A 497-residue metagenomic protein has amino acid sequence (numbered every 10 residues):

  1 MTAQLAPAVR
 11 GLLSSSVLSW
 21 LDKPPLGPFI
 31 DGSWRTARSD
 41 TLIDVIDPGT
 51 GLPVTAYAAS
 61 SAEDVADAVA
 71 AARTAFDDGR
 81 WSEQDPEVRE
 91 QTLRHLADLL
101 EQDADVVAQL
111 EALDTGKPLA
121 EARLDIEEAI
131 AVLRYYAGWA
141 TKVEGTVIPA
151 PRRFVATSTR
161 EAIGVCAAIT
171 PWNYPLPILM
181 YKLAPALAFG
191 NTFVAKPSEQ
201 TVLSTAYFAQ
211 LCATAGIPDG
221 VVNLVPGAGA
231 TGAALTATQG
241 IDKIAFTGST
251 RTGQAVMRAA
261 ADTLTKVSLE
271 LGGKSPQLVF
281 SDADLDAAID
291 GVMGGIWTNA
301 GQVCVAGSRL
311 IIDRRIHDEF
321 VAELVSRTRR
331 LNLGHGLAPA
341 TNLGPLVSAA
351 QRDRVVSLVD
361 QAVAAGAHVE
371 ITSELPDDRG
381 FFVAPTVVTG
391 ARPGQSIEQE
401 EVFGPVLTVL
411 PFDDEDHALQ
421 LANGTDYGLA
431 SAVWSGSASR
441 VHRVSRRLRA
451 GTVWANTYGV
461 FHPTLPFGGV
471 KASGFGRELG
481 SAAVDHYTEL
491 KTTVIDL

Functional and structural regions predicted by a protein language model:
M1, L52-T55, L278, N332 (+2 more regions): Conserved C-terminal structural/oligomerization subdomain of aldehyde/semialdehyde dehydrogenase
M1-G49, A75: Hydrophobic face of amphipathic alpha-helices that form TPR/SEL1-like repeat modules and related alpha-solenoid
G51, R89, E111, L133 (+10 more regions): Residue-level signal for inorganic ion chemistry
P53-S60, D77-W81, A168, Q277-F280 (+5 more regions): Short, well-ordered beta-strand elements within core beta-sheets of diverse protein domains
V54-V143: Glycine-rich loop-to-alpha-helix module at the N-terminal edge of alpha/beta enzyme cores
F76, R80, A97-A104, T115 (+18 more regions): Structural signal for hydrophobic packing residues in well-ordered secondary-structure cores of soluble enzyme domains
G145-A287, F412: Rossmann-like NAD(P) dinucleotide-binding subdomain of oxidoreductase/dehydrogenase enzymes
R251-R392, A455: ALDH superfamily catalytic-core signature
